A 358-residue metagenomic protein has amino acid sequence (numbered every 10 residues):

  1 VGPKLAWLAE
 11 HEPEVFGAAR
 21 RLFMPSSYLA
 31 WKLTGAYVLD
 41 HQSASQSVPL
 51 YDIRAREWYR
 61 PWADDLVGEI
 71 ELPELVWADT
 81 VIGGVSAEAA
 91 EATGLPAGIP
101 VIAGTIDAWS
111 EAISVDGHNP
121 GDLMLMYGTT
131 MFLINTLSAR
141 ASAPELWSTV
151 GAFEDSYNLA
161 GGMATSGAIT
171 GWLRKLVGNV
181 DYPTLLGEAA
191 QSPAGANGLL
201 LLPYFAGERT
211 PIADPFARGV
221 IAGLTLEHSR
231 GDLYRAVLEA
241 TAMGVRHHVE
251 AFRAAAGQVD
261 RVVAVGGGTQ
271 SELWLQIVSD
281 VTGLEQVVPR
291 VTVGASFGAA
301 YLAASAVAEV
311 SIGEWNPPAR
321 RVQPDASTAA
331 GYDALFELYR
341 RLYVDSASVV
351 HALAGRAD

Functional and structural regions predicted by a protein language model:
P3-V38, V48-D65, T80-V265, T269-D358: Active-site core segments that coordinate phosphate-bearing ligands/cofactors across diverse enzyme families
D40-S43: N-terminal entrance/gating region of PLP-dependent enzymes' catalytic architecture
L66-W77: A conserved helix-loop-beta module that forms one wall/lid of the active-site cleft in ATP-utilizing catalytic domains
